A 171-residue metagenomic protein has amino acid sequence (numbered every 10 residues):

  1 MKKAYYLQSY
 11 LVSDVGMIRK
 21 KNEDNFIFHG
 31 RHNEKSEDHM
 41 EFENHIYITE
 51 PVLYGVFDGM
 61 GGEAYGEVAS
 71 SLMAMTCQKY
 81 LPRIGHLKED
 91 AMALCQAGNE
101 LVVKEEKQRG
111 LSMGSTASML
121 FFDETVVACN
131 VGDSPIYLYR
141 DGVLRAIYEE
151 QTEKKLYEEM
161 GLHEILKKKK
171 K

Functional and structural regions predicted by a protein language model:
M1-K171: PP2C/PPM-type serine/threonine phosphatase catalytic domain
